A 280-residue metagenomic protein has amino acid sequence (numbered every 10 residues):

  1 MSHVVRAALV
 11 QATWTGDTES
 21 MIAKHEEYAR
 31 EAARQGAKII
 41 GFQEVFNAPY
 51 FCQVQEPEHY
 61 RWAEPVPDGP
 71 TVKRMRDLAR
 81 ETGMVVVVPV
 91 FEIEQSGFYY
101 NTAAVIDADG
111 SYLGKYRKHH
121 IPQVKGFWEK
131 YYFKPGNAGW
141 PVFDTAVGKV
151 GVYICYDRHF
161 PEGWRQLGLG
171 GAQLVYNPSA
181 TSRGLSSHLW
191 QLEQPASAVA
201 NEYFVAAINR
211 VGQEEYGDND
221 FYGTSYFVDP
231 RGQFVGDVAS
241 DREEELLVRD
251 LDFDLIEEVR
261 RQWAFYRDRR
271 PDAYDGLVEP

Functional and structural regions predicted by a protein language model:
M1-K38, Y176: N-terminal active-site segment of His-dependent metallophosphoesterases
A7, V105-L113, V228-G236, S240: Short, glycine-anchored, charge-dense loop/turn motifs used at functional sites
V10-G16, E56-A63, G148-V150, L174-S182: Short, basic, glycine/proline-bearing loop/turn elements
T18, E26-D109, K115, T181-N201: Cys-nucleophile CN-hydrolase/nitrilase-fold catalytic domain and related Cys-dependent amidase chemistry that acts on
F42, T102, K115-R117, N177 (+2 more regions): Residue-level detector of high-confidence beta-strand sites
E64-P67, D77, E94-Q173, R183-A196 (+1 more regions): Active-site catalytic loop in hydrolytic enzyme cores
P67-V87, K149, C155-L247: CN hydrolase (nitrilase-like) catalytic-core segments centered on the catalytic cysteine and neighboring Lys/Glu
D254-P280: A conserved C-terminal secondary-structure "cap"
